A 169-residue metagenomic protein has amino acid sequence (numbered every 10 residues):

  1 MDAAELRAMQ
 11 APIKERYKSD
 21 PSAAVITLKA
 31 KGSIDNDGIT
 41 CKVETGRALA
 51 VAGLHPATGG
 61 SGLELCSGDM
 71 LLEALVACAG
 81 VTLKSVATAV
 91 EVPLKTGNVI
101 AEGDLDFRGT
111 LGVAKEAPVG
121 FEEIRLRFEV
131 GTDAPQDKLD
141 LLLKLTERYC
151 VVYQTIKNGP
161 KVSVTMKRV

Functional and structural regions predicted by a protein language model:
M1-E73, S85-V169: Extended beta-strand/beta-hairpin segments
A74-A79: Alpha-helical metal-binding/catalytic segments enriched in His/Glu/Asp
